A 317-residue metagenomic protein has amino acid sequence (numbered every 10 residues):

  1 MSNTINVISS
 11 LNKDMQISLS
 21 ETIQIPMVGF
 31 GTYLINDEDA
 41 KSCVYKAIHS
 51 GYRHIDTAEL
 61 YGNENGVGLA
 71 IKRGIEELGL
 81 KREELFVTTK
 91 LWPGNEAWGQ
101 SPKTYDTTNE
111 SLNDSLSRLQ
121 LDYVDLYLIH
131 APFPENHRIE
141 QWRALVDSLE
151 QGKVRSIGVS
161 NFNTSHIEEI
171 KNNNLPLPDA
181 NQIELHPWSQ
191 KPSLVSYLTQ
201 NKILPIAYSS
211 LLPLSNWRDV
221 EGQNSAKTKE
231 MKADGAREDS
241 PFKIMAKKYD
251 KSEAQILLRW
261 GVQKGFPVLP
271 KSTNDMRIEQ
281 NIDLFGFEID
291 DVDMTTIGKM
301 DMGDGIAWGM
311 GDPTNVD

Functional and structural regions predicted by a protein language model:
M1-L85, L211-L214, V316-D317: N-terminal binding-site loop/beta-alpha segment at the start of enzyme catalytic domains that lines or forms
P26-E38, L91-Y105, E135: Active-site mouth loops of central-metabolism enzymes
I35-I48, S101-L119, E140, S165-E168: Short, acidic/polar
R53, D122-D125, R155, D179: Short acidic/polar active-site loop segments enriched in Thr and Asp
N65-E76, L112-L116, L145, I167: Short, well-ordered amphipathic alpha-helices
K81-E96, L126-Y127, P132, N161 (+1 more regions): A short, structured active-site edge motif that brings together acidic residues
D106-L128, D147-Q151, N172: CE4/NodB-like, metal-dependent polysaccharide N-deacetylase domain that modifies extracellular/periplasmic N-acetylated
P132-D317: Beta/alpha (TIM)-barrel catalytic core signal, keyed to glycine-rich beta->alpha loops juxtaposed to Asp/Glu that bind
